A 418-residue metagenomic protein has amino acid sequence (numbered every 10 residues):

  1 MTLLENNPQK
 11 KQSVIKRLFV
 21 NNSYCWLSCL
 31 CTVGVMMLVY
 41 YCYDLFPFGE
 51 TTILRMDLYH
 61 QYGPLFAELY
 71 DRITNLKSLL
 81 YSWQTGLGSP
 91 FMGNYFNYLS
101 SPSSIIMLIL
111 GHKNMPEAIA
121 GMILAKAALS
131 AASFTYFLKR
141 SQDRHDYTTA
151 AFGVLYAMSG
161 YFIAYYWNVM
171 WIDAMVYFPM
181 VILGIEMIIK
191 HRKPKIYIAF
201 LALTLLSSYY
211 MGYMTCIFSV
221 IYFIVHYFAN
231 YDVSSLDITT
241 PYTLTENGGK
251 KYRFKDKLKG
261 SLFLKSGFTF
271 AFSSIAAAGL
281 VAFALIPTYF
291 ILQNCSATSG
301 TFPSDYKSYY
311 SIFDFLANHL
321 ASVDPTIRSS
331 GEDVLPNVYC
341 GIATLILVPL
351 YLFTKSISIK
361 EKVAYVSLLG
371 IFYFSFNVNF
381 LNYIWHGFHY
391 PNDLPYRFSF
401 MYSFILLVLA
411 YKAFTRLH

Functional and structural regions predicted by a protein language model:
M1-L45, F254-S261, K265-F270: Start-transfer (signal-anchor) and selected internal transmembrane alpha helices of multi-pass inner/ER membrane
E5-R17, S141-R144, M187-I196, V225-K265 (+1 more regions): Membrane-interface junctions at the ends of membrane-embedded or membrane-associated helices
N22-L58, P64, S273-T288, Y373: Transmembrane signal-anchor helices characteristic of membrane glycosylation enzymes that use polyprenol
C25-L27, R144-A151, R192-Y197, S266 (+3 more regions): Membrane-interfacial loop-to-transmembrane alpha-helix junctions, especially the N-terminal start
Y41-Q142, Y147-P179, L203-Y210, A321 (+1 more regions): Active-site lumenal/periplasmic loops and adjacent helix-entry segments of GT-C-fold, multi-pass membrane
T52-R55, F162-D173, E332, G370-H418: Membrane-helix boundary/interfacial segments in multi-pass membrane proteins
M56-D71, F96, P102, S266-G267 (+5 more regions): Periplasmic/ER-lumenal interhelical loops and adjacent helix-loop junctions in multi-pass membrane proteins
L124, A128-S141, Y147-N230, S266-Y289 (+1 more regions): Membrane-embedded helix bundles of polyisoprenyl
